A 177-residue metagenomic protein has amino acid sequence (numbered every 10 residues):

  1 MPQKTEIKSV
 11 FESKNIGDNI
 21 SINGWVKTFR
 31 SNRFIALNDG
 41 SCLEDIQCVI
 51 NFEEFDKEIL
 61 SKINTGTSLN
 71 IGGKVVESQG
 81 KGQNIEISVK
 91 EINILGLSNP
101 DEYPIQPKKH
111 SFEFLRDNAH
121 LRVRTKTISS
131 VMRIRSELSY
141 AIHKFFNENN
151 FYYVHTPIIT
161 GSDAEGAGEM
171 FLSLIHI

Functional and structural regions predicted by a protein language model:
M1-I175: Class II aminoacyl-tRNA synthetase catalytic cores and aaRS-like
